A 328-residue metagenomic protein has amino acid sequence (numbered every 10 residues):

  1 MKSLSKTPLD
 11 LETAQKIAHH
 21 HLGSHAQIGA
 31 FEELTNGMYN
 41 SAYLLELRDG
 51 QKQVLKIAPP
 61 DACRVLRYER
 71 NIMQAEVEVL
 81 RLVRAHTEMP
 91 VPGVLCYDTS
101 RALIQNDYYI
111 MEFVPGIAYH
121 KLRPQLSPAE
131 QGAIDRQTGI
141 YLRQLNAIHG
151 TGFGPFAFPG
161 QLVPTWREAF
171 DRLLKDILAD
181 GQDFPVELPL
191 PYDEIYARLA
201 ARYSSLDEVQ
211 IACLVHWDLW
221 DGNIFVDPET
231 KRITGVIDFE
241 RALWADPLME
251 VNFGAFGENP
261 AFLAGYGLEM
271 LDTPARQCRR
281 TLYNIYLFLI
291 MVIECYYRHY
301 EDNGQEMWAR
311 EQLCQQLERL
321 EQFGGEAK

Functional and structural regions predicted by a protein language model:
M1-Q27: Juxta-kinase regulatory segment immediately upstream of eukaryotic protein kinase catalytic domains
K2-K6, M291-K328: ATP/Mg2+ or Mg2+-diphosphate-binding catalytic cores that bind nucleotide phosphates or diphosphates via glycine-rich
K6-T13, G37, N71-A75, V79 (+5 more regions): Soluble or luminal CAZymes and related metallo-dependent hydrolases
S24, H86-E88, E269: Short helix-capping segments at alpha-helix termini
G29-D171, D176, D180-V186, E208: ATP-binding pocket architecture of kinase catalytic cores
N40-E46, V54-L55, V94, R143-A147 (+1 more regions): Active-site acidic catalytic loop and adjacent metal/ATP-binding pocket of ATP-dependent phosphoryl transfer enzymes
W166, A179, A212-V215, W220-L282 (+1 more regions): Active-site Asp-x-Gly
R172, L287-I293: Well-ordered alpha-helical segments within folded domains of soluble proteins
